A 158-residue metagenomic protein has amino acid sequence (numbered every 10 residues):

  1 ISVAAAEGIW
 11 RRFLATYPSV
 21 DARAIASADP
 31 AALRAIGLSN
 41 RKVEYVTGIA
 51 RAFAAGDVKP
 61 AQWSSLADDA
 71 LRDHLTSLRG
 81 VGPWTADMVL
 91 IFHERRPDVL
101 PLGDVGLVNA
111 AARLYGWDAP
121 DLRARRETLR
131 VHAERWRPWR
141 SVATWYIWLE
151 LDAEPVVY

Functional and structural regions predicted by a protein language model:
I1-R79: Alpha-helical ds-nucleic-acid-binding substructure associated with the helix-hairpin-helix region of base-excision DNA
E44, S64, D68, P83-Y158: C-terminal accessory module of base-excision DNA glycosylases/AP lyases that mediates lesion recognition and DNA
